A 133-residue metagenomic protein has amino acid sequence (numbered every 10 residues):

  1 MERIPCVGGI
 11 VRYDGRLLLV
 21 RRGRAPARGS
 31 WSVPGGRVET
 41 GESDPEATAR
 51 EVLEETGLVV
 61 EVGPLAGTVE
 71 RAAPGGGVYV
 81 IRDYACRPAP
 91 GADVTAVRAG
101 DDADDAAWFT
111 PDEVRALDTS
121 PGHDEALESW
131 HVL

Functional and structural regions predicted by a protein language model:
M1-L17, T68: Conserved N-terminal beta-strand and adjoining loop/helix that marks the start of the Nudix/MutT-like hydrolase domain
M1-R3, S30, P74-V80, G100-A103: A generic structural micro-feature
C6, S32, D83-A85: Conserved beta-strand segments that form the floor/walls of ligand-binding pockets within enzyme and binding domains
Y13-E54, L58: Conserved Nudix-box catalytic region and its N-terminal flanking loop in Nudix hydrolases and closely related
P26-W31, G91, A99-L133: Nudix hydrolase/Nudix homology domain
G36, R50, G63, F109-D112: Structural detector for helix-capping/boundary residues
V59-G67: A short coil-to-beta-strand element that immediately follows conserved catalytic motifs
V69-T95, A107, D112: Active-site-adjacent beta-strand/loop module that shapes the phosphate/pyrophosphate-binding cleft
